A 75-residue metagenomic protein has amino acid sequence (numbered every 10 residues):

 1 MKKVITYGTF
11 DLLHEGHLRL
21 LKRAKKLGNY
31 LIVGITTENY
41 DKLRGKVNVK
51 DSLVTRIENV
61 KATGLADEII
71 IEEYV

Functional and structural regions predicted by a protein language model:
M1-V75: Nucleotidyltransferase catalytic core that binds NTPs
